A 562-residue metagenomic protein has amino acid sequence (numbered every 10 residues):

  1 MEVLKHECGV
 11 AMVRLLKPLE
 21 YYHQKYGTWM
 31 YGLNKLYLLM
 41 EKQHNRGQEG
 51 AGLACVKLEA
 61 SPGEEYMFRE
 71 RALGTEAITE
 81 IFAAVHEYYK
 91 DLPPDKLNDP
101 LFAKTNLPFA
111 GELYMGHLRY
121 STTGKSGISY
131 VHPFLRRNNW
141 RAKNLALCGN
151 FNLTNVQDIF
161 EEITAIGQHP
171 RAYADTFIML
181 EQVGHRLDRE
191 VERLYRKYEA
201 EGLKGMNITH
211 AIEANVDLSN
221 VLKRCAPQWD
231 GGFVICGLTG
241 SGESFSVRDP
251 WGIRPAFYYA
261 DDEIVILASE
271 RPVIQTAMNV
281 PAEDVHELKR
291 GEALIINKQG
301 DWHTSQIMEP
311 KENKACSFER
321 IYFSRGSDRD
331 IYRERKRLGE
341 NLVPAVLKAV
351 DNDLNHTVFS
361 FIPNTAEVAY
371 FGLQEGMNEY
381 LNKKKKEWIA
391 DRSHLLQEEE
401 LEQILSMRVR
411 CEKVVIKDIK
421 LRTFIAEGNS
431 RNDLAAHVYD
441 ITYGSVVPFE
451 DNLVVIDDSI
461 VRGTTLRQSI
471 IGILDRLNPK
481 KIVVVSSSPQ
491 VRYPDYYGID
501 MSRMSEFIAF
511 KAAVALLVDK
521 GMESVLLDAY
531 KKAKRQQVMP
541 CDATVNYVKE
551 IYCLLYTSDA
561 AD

Functional and structural regions predicted by a protein language model:
M1-K289, I295-V358, I362-P363: Conserved short alpha-helical segments that host acidic/polar catalytic motifs at enzyme active sites
L53, V483-S486: Short internal beta-strands
L342, D458-I460, I482: Hydrophobic, well-ordered secondary-structure elements that form the walls of internal hydrophobic environments
A366-L373, N452-I473: Extended, hydrophobic alpha-helical segments in both membrane/secreted and soluble proteins
E375-N452, T464, R492-S505: Short, glycine/charge-rich flexible loops or terminal/linker lids adjacent to PRPP-binding catalytic cores
R410, K480-V483, T544: Residues at the starts of beta-strands that form the adenosine-phosphate
Y496-G521: Acidic, Ser/Thr-rich peripheral helices and adjacent loops at domain boundaries
Y556-A561: Conserved small/polar residues in nucleotide/adenosyl-binding loops
